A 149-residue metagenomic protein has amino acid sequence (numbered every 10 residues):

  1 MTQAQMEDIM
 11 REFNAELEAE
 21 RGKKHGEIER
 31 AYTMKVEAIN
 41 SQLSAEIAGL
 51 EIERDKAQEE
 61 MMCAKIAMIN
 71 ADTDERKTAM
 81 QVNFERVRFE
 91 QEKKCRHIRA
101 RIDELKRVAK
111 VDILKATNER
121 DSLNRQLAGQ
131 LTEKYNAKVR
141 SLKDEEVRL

Functional and structural regions predicted by a protein language model:
T2, M6-I9, F13, L17-R21 (+15 more regions): The feature captures the hydrophobic core positions of alpha-helical coiled-coils
